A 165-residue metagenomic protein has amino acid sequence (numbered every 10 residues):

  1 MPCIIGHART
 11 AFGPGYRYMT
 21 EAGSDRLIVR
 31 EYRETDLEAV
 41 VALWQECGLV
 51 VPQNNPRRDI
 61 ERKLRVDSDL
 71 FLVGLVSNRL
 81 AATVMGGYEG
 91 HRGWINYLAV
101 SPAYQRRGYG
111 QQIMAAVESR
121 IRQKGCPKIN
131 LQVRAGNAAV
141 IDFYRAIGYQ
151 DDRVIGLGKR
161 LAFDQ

Functional and structural regions predicted by a protein language model:
C3-T35, F163-Q165: Conserved N-terminal entry element of GNAT/NAT acetyltransferase domains
L27, E31-Y97, S101, R120 (+3 more regions): Acetyl-CoA-dependent GNAT
W94-Y97, Q132, F143: Residue-level recognition of specific faces of alpha-helices
S101-R107, A135-G136: Active-site acidic-Proline motif in GNAT/NAT acetyltransferases
Y104, G108-A116: Conserved acetyl-CoA pyrophosphate-binding loop and the N-cap/start of the following alpha-helix in GNAT-like
M114, I121-V133: Conserved GNAT acetyl-CoA-binding A-motif
L131-V140, G158-A162: Conserved beta-strand-loop-alpha-helix junction that forms the acyl-donor binding cleft
Y144, Y149: Conserved active-site tyrosine of GNAT-family acetyltransferases
